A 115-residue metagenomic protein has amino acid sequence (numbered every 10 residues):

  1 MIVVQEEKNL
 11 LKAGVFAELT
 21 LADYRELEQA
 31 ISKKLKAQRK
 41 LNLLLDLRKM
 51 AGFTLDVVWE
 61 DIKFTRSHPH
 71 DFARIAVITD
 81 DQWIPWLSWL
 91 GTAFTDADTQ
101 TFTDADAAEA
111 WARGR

Functional and structural regions predicted by a protein language model:
M1-R115: Amphipathic, Lys/Arg-enriched alpha-helical "gate/interface" segment within cytosolic domains that mediates
